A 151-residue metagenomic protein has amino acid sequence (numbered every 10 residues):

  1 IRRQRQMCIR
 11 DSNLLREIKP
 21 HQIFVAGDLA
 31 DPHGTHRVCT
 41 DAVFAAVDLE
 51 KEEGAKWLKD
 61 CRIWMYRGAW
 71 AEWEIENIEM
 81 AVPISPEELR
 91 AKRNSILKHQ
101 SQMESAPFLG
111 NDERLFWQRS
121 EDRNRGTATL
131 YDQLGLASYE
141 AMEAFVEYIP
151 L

Functional and structural regions predicted by a protein language model:
I1-I9: Single conserved hydrophobic/aromatic residue that forms the stacking wall/gate of nucleotide- or nucleobase-binding
R10-D31, H36-C39: Proline-aspartate-enriched helix->loop->beta-strand connector
D28-P32, A69-E72, L89, S101: Short, solvent-exposed loop/turn segments at secondary-structure junctions
V38-E52: Glycosyltransferases and closely related glycan-assembly transferases that use nucleotide-activated donors
D48, N94, M103-L151: C-terminal regulatory/interaction regions
L49-I78: Short, flexible loop segments at boundaries between secondary-structure elements
